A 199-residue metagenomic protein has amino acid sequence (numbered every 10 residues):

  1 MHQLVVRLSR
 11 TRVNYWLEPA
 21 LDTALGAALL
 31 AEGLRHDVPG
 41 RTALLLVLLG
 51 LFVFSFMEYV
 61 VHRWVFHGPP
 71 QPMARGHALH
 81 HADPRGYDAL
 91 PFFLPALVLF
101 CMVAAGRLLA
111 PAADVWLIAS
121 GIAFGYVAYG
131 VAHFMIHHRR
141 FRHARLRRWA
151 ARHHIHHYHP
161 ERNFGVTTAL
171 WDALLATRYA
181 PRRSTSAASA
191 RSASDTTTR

Functional and structural regions predicted by a protein language model:
M1-Y126, V131, E161-R199: Non-catalytic, topology-defining segments of multipass membrane proteins
R75-H81, R147-H156: Membrane-cytosol interface motif
H133-F134, A151: Glycine-rich hexapeptide-repeat left-handed beta-helix
M135-H138, H156, T177: Hydrophobic alpha-helical segments
I136-R147: Interfacial helix-loop-helix junctions of multi-pass membrane proteins
